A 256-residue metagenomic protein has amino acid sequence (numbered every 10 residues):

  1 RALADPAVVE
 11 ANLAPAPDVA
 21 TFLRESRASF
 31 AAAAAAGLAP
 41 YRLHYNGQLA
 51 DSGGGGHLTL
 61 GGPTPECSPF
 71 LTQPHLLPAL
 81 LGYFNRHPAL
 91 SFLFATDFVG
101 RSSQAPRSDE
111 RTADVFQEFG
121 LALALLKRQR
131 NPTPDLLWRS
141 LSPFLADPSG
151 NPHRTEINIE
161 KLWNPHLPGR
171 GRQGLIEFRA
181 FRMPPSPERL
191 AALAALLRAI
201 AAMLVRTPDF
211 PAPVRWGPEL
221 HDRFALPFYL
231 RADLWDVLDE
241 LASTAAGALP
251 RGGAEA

Functional and structural regions predicted by a protein language model:
R1-V9, L13-S52, P63-A256: C-terminal accessory/tail domains of diverse enzymes
G55-L60: A short beta-strand motif that forms the metal-chelation/ATP-contact edge of phosphoryl-transfer active sites
